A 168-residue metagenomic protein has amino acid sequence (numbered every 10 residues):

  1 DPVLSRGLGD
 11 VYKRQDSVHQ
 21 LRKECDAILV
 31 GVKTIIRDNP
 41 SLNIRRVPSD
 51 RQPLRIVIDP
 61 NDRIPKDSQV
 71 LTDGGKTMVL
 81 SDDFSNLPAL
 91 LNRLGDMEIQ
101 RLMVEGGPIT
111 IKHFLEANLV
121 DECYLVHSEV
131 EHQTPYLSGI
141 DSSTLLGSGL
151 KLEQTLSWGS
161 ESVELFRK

Functional and structural regions predicted by a protein language model:
D1-Y12: Single conserved hydrophobic/aromatic residue that forms the stacking wall/gate of nucleotide- or nucleobase-binding
D10-S17, S85: Active-site glycine-rich loop that binds ribose-phosphate moieties when present
R22-V70: Phosphate/pyrophosphate-binding loops and the adjoining catalytic core of nucleotide-dependent enzymes
L29, I56, M78-L80, Y124 (+1 more regions): Hydrophobic/aromatic beta-strand patches that form the interior of the parallel beta-sheet core in alpha/beta enzyme
N39-S49, L71-G74, G95-E98, N118-V120 (+1 more regions): Short, solvent-exposed amphipathic alpha-helical segments in soluble enzyme and RNA/protein-processing domains
G74-P135: A glycine-rich beta-strand to alpha-helix segment that forms a phosphate/ribose-binding loop at ligand/cofactor sites
I140-K168: Conserved histidine-centered catalytic loops in small-molecule metabolism enzymes
